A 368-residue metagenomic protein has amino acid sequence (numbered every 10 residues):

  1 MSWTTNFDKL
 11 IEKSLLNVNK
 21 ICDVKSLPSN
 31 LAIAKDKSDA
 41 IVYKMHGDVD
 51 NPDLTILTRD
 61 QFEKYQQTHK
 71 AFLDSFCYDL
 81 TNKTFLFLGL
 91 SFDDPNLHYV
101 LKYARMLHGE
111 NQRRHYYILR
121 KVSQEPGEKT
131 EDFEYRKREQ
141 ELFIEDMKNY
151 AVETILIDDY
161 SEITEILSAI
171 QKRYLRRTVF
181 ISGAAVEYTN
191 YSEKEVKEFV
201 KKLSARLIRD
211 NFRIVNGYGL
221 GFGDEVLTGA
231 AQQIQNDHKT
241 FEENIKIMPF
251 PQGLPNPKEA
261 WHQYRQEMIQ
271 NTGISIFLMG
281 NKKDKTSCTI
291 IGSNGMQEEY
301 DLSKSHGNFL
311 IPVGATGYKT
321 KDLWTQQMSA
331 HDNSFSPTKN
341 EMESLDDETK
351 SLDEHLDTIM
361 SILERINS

Functional and structural regions predicted by a protein language model:
M1-T178, A185-S192, R209, Q232 (+4 more regions): SIR2/sirtuin NAD+-dependent deacylase catalytic core
E187-S192, V196-N367: Acidic/glycine-enriched connector segments
